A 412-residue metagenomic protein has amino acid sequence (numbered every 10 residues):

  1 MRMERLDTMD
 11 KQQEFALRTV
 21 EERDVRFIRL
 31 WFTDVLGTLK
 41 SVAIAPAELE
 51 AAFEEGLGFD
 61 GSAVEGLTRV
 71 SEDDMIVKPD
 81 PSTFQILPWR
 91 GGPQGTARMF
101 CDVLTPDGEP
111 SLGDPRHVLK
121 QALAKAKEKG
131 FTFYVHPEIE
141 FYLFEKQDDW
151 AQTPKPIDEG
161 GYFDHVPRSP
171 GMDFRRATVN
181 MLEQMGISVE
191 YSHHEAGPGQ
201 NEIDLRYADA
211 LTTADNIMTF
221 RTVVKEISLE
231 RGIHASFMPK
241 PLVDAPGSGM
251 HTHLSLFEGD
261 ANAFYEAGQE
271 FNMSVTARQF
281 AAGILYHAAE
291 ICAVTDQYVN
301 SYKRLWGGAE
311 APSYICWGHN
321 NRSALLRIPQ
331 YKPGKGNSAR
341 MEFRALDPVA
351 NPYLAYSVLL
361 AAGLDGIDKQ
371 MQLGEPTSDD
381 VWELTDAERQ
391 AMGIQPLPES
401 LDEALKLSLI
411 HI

Functional and structural regions predicted by a protein language model:
R2-I410: Glycine-rich, acidic/polar active-site loops that bind/position phosphate-bearing ligands
